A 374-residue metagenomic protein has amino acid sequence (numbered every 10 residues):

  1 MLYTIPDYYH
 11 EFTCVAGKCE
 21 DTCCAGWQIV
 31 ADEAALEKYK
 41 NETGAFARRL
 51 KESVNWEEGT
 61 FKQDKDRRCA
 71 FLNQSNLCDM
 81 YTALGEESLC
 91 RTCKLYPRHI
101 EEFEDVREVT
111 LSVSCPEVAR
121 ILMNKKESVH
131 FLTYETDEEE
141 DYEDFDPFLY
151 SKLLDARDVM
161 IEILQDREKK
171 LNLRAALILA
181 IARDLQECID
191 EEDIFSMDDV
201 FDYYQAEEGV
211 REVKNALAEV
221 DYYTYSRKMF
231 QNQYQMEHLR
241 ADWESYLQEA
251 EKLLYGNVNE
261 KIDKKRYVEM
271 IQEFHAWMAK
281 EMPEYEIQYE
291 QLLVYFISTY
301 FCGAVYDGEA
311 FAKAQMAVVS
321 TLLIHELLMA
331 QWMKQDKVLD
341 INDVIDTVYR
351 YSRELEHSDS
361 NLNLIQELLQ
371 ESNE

Functional and structural regions predicted by a protein language model:
M1-A47: General N-terminal leader/first-domain-start detector
T4-I5, Q74, A304-Y306: Short linear interaction motifs
E11-C19, S128-L132, Y223, F296: Short, compositionally biased low-complexity segments
E11-I29, K62-H99, S112-A119: Local cysteine-cluster metal-coordination motifs and their immediate loop/turn environment, predominantly Fe-S cluster
C14, A83, D146, Y150 (+1 more regions): Short, charged/polar micro-motifs that form catalytic or ligand-binding hotspots
W27-D66, A70-S75: Membrane helical hairpin/interfacial module
L84-I181: Internal, well-ordered alpha/beta segment that forms a basic, Gly-enriched binding/recognition surface
K170-E374: Hydrophobic, aromatic-lined core segments that form the binding pocket/scaffold for planar heteroaromatic ligands
